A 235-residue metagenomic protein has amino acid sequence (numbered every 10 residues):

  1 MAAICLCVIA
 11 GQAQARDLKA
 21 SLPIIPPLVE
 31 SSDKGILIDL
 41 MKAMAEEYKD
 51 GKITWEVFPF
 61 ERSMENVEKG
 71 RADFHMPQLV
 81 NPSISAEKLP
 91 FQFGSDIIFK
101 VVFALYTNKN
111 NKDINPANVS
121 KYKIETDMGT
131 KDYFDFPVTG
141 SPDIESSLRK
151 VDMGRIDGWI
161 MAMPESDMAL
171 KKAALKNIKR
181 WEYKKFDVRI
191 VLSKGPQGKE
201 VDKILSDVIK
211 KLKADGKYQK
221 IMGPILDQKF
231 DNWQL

Functional and structural regions predicted by a protein language model:
A15-A86, G140: Extracytoplasmic small-molecule ligand-binding "clamshell" domains of the periplasmic binding protein/Venus flytrap
K19, I24-A43, L105-P142, S147 (+2 more regions): Bilobed "Venus flytrap"/periplasmic-binding protein-like clamshell domains and structurally analogous long
L22-P23, I97-A104, K171-I209, Q228-L235: Periplasmic-binding protein-like
I38-Y48, K109-I114, N118-T130, L192-I225: Extended ligand-binding regions for polar small-molecule ligands
E46-E47, E56, E61-H75, E145-A173: Short helices/loops that flank or line small-molecule/ion binding pockets
K52-T54, G129-D143, K210-L235: Ligand-binding clefts/hinges and TM-proximal coupling segments of bilobed small-molecule sensing domains
W55-K121, M128-G129: Acidic, polar ligand-binding/catalytic clefts
P77-K88, G158-K185: A ligand-binding cleft/hinge motif common to bilobed small-molecule-binding domains
